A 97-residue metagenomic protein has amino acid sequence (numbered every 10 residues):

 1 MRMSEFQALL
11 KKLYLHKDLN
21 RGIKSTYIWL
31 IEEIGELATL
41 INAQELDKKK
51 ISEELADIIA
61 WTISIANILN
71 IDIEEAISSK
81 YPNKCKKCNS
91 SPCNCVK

Functional and structural regions predicted by a protein language model:
M1-L55, I59-K97: Flexible "arm" and connector segments at domain edges
